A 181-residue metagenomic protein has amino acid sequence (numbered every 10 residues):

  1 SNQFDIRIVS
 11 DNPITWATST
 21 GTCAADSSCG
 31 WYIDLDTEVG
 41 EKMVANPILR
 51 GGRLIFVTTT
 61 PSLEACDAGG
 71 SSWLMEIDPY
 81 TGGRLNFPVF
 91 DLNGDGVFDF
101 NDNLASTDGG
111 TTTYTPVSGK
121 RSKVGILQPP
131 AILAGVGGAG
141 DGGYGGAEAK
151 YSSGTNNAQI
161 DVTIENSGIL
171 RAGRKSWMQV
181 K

Functional and structural regions predicted by a protein language model:
S1-K181: Beta-propeller fold recognition
